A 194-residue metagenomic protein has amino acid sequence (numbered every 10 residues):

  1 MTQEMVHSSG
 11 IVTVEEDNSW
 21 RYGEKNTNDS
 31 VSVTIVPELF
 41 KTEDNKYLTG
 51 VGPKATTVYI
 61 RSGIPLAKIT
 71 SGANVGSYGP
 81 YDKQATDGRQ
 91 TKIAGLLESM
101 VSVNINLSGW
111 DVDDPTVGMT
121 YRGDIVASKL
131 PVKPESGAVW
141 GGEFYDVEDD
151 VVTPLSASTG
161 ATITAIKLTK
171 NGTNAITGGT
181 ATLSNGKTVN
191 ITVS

Functional and structural regions predicted by a protein language model:
M1-S156: Surface-exposed, low-hydrophobicity beta-strand/loop segments enriched in small/polar/acidic residues
T153-S194: Viral virion structural and adsorption modules
